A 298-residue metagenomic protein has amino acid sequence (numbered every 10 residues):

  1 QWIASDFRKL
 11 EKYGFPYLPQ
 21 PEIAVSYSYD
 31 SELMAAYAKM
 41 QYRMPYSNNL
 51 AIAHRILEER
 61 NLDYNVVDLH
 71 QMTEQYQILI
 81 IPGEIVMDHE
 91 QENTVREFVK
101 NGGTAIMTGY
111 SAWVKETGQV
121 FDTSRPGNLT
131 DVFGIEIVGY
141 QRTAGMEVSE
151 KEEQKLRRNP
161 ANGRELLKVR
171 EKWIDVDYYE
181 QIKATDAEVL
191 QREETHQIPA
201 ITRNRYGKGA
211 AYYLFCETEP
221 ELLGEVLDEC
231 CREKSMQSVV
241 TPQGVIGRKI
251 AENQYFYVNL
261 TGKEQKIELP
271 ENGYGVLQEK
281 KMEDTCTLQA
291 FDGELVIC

Functional and structural regions predicted by a protein language model:
Q1-C298: Carbohydrate-binding surfaces of carbohydrate-active enzymes
